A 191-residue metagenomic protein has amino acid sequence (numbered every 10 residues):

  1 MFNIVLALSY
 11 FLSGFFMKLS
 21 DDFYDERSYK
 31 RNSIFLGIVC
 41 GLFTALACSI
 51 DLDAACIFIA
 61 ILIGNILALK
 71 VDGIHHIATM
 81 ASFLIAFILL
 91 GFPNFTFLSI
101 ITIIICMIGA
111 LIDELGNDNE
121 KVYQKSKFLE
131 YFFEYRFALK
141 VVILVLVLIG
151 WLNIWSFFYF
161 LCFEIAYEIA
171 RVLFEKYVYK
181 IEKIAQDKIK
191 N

Functional and structural regions predicted by a protein language model:
M1-A47, I57-F58, F160-C162, Y177-N191: N-terminal topogenic module of multi-pass integral membrane proteins
M1-A7, C40-C56, I85-I101, L148-F158: Helix-coil boundary and interhelical linker segments in multi-pass alpha-helical membrane proteins
L12-F15, G41-A45, I103-A110, I143-L148: Hydrophobic core of alpha-helical transmembrane segments in multi-pass integral membrane proteins
F16-Y24, K70, I88-F92, G150-W151: Structural signal for the C-terminal ends of transmembrane alpha-helices and the immediately following loop
L19-N32, L46-L52, I66-I74, K125-Y135: Short, amphipathic, aromatic/basic-enriched membrane-interface segments that mark the entry/exit of transmembrane
F35-G41, H76-A86, F133-L148: Core segments of transmembrane alpha-helices that mediate helix-helix packing or line hydrophobic substrate/ligand
C56-I63, A68-E130: Membrane-proximal helix-loop-helix units in multi-pass membrane proteins
I108-N191: C-terminal membrane-adjacent module
